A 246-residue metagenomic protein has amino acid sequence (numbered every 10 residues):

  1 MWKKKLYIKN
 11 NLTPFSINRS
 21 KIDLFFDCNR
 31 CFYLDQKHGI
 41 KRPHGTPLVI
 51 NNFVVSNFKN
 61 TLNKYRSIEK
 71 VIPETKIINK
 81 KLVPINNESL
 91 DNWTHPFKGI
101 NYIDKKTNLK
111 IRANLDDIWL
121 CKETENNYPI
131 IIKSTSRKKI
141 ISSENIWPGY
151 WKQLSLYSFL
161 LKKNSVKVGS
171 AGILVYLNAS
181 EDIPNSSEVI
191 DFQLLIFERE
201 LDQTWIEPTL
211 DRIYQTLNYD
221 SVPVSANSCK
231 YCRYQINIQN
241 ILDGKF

Functional and structural regions predicted by a protein language model:
M1-E123, F246: Metal-dependent nuclease catalytic cores that hydrolyze phosphodiester bonds in DNA/RNA, characterized by
M1-L12, S16-I17, L160-F246: Metal-dependent nuclease catalytic regions and adjoining charged, substrate-binding loops involved in nucleic-acid end
C28, Y157, C232: Calmodulin-binding IQ motif helices
Y33-L34, K41-P43, R137-I140, S180-P184 (+1 more regions): Short catalytic/ligand-binding loop motif for oxyanion handling, primarily in non-cytosolic enzymes, centered on
T61-K64, L156, L160, R212: Amphipathic alpha-helical segments that form well-ordered structural scaffolds and often line/cohere around active
H95-P208: Mg2+/Mn2+-dependent nuclease catalytic core
